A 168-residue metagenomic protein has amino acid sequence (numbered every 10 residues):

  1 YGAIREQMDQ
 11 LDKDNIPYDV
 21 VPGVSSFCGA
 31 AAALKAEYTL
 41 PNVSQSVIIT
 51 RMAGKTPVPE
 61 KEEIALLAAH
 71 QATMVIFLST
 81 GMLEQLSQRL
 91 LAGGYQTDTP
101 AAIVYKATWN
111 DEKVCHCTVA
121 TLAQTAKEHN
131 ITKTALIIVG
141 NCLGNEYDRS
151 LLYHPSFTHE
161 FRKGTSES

Functional and structural regions predicted by a protein language model:
Y1-A53: Short glycine-cluster motifs
G2-Q10, D14, S44-S46, G54-S168: A contiguous loop/helix-start segment that scaffolds small-molecule binding in enzyme catalytic cores
